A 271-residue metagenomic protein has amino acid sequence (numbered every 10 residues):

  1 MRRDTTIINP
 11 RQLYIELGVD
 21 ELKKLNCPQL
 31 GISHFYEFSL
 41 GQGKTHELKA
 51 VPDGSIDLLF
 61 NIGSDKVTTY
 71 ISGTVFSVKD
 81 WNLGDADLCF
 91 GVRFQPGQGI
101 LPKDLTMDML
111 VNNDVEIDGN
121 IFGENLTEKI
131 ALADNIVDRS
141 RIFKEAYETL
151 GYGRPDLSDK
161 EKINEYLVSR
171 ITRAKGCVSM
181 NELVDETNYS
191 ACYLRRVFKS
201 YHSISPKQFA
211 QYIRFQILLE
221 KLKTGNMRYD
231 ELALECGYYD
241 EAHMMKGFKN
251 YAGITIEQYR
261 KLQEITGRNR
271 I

Functional and structural regions predicted by a protein language model:
M1-E165, I171-R173, S179-N181, T187-A191 (+4 more regions): Alpha-helical bundle regulatory/interaction domains
S158-I163, R170, F198-G225, G247 (+1 more regions): Alpha-helical DNA-contacting segments of helix-turn-helix folds
S179-M180, R195, S200-Y201: Short, charged low-complexity linear motifs
L183-V184, L194, L218: A general nucleic-acid interaction/assembly signal
